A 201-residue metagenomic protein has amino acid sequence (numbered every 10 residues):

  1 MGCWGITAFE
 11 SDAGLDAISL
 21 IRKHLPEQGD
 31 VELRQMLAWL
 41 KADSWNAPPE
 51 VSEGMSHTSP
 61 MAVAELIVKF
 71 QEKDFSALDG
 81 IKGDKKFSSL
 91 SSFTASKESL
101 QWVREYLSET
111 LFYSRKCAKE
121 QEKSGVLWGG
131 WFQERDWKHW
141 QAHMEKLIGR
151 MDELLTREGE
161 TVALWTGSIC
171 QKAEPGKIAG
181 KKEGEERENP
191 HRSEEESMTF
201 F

Functional and structural regions predicted by a protein language model:
M1-K23: Short, extreme N-terminal segment that most often corresponds to the first beta-strand
L20, H24, M36-W39, L66-K69 (+9 more regions): Charge-rich, solvent-exposed alpha-helical interaction surfaces
P26-V51: Short amphipathic alpha-helical segments and their helix-coil junctions
M61-V126: Amphipathic protein-protein interaction modules
T110-G176: Eukaryote-biased recognition of C-terminal alpha-helical segments
E185-F201: Long, low-complexity, intrinsically disordered segments
